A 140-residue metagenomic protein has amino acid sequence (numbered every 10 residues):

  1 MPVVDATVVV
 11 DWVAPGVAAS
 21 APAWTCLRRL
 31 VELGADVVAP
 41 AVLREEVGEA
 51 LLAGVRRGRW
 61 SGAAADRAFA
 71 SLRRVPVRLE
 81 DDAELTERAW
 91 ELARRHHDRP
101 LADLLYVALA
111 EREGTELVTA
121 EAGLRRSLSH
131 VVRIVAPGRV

Functional and structural regions predicted by a protein language model:
M1, R95, V107-V140: Acidic, PIN/NYN-like endoribonuclease modules and their adjacent C-terminal/linker elements
M1-V42, G54, G58-A63, V140: Short, well-structured N-terminal submotif of metal-dependent ribonuclease cores
V4, V38-A39, E80, L101 (+1 more regions): Short beta-strand scaffold positions
V8, L43, L85, L105-Y106 (+1 more regions): Alpha-helix capping/helix-boundary segments
L33-G34, V75, E113, V131: Structured helix-beta-strand junction loops
E46, R88, R126-S127: Phosphate- and divalent-cation-binding pockets in alpha/beta enzyme and binding domains that engage nucleotide-derived
G48-P76: Active-site-proximal, substrate-binding regions of enzyme catalytic domains and RNA-binding/basic surfaces
P76-E116: Active-site neighborhoods of divalent-metal-dependent phosphate/nucleic-acid chemistry enzymes
